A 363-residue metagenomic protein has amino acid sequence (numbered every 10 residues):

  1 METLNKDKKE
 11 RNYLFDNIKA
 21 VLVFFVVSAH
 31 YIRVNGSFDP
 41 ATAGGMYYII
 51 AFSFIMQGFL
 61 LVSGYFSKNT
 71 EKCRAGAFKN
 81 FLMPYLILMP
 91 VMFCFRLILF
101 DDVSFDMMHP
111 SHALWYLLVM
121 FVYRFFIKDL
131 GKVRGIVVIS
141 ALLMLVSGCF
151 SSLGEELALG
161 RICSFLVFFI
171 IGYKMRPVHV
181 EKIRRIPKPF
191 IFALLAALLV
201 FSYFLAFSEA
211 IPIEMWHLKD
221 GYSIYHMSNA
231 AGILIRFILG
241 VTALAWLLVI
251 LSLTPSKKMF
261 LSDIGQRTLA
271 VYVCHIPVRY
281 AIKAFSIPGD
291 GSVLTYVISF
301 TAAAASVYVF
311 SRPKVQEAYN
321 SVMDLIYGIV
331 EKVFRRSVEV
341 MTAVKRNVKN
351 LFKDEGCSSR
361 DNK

Functional and structural regions predicted by a protein language model:
E2-K363: Alpha-helical transmembrane segments and their immediate juxtamembrane cytosolic regions
